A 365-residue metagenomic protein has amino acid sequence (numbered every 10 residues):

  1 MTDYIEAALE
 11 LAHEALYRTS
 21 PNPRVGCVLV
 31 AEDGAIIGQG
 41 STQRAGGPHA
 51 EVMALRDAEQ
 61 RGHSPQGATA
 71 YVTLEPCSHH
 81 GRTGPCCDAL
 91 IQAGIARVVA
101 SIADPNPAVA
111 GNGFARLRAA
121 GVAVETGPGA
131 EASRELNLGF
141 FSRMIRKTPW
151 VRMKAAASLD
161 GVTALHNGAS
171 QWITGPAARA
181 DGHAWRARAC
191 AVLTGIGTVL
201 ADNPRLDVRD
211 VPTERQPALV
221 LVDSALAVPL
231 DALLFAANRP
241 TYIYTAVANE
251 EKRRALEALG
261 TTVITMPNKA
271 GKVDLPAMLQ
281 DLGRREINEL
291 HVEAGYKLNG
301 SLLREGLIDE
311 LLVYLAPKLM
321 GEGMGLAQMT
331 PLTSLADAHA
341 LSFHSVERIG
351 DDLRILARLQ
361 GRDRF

Functional and structural regions predicted by a protein language model:
T2-P23, G38-Q39, R82, W150-V151 (+1 more regions): Enzymes that bind and transform nitrogen-containing heteroaromatic metabolites
L9, L55, C87, R134-N137 (+1 more regions): Conserved protein kinase catalytic domain
R18-P21, G46-G47, F114, P128-A156: Proteins enriched for Cys/Gly/acidic motifs involved in redox and nucleic-acid/cofactor modification
G26: Helix-turn-helix
L29-A132, A218, A237, Y242 (+2 more regions): Zn2+-dependent cytidine deaminase-like catalytic core
A31-E32, R146, R358-Q360: Active-site beta-strand termini and strand-to-loop segments that position acidic
D57, L138-F141, L206: A short, compositionally biased domain-edge/stem linker segment
